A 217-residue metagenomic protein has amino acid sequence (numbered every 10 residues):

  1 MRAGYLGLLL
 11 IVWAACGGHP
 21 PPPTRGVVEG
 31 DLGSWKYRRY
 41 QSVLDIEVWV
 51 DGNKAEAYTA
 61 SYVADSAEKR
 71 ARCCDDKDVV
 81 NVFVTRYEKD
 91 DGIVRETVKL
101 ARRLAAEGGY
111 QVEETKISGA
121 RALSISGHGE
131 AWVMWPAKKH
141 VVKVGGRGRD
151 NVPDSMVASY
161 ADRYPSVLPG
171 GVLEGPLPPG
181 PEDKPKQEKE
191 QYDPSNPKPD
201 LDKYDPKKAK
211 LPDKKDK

Functional and structural regions predicted by a protein language model:
M1-A14: Sec-dependent bacterial lipoprotein signal peptides
L6, I93-S118: Short, basic/low-complexity N-terminal boundary segments at the transition from targeting/disordered tails
C16-C74, E107-I117, R149-K217: N-terminal "mature-domain start" segment
S61-T97: A short acidic-to-branched-hydrophobic micro-motif
D78-V80, G129-A131, K138-H140: Envelope-exposed proteins and targeting segments
K89-R103, N151-D162: Extended intrinsically disordered, low-complexity coil regions enriched in Ser, Thr, Gly, Ala and often Pro
G109-V133: Signature of long, low-cysteine stretches enriched in small and polar/charged residues
K139-R147: Short, well-ordered beta-strand elements
